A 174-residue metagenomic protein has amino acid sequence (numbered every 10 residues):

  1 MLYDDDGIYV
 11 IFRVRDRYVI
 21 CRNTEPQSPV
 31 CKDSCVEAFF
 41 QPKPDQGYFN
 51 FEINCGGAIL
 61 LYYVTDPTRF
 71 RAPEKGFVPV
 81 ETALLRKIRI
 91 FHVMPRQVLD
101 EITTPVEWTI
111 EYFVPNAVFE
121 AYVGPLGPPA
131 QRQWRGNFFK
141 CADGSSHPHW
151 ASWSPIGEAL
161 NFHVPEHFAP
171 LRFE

Functional and structural regions predicted by a protein language model:
M1-E174: Structural preference for beta-rich elements and adjacent junctions enriched in aromatics
